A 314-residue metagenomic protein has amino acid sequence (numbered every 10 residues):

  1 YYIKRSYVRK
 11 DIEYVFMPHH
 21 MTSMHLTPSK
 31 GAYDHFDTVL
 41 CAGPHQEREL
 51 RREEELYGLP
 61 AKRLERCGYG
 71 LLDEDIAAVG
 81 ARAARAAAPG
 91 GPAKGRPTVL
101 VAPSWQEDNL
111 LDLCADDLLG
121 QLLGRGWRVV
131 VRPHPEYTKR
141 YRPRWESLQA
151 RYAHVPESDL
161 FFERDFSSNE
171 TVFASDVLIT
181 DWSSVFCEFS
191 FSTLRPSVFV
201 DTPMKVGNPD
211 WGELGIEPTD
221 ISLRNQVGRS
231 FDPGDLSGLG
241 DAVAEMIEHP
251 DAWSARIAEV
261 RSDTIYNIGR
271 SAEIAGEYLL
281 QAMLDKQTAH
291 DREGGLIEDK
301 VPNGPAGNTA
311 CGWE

Functional and structural regions predicted by a protein language model:
Y1-A77: Active-site and donor-binding regions of nucleotide-sugar-utilizing enzymes
Y1-I3, H20-S23, H45-Q46, G70-L72 (+6 more regions): Short, solvent-exposed loop/turn segments at secondary-structure junctions
E13-F16, T38-L40, E65, V130 (+3 more regions): Hydrophobic/aromatic beta-strand patches that form the interior of the parallel beta-sheet core in alpha/beta enzyme
R52-E55, R142-Y152, L214-E217: Short, aromatic/basic amphipathic alpha-helical patches
A61, V177, S184-T264: Catalytic binding pocket for nucleotide-activated donors in carbohydrate/polymer assembly enzymes
G70-Q149, P233-L236, I247-P250, N267 (+1 more regions): Conserved catalytic-core segment of nucleotide-activated headgroup transferases in glycan assembly
P143-C187: Donor nucleotide-activated moiety binding/catalytic core segment of transferases that use nucleotide-activated donors
N225-G228, P233-E314: C-terminal amphipathic helix plus adjacent low-complexity, charged tail appended to glycosyltransferase catalytic
